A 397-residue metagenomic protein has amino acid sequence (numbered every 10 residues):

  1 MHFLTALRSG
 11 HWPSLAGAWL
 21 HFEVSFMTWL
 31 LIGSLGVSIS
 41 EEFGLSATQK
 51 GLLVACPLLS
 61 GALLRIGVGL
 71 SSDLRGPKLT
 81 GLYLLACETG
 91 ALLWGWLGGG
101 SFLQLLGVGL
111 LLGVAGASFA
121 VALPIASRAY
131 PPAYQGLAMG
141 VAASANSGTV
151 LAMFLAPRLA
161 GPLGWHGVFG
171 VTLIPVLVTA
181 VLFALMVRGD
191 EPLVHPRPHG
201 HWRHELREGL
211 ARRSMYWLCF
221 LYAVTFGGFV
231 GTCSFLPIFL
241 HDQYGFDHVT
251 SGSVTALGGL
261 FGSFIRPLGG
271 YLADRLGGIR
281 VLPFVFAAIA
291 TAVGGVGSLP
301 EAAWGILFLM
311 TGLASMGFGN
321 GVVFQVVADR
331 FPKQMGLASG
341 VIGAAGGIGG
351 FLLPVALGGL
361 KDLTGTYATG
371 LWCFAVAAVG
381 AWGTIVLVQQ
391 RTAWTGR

Functional and structural regions predicted by a protein language model:
L30, L58-I66, A117, T149-L151 (+2 more regions): Residue-level signature of mid-helix packing/kink "hotspots" within the transmembrane helices of 12-pass Major
I32-G33, R213-F264: Extracytoplasmic gate region of multi-pass secondary transporters
L63-S101, A273: Conserved MFS/SLC helix-loop-helix module at the cytosolic interface between two early adjacent transmembrane helices
V108-A145: Cytoplasmic helix-loop-helix junction between adjacent transmembrane helices in 12-TM secondary transporters
Y134-F154, G343-L353: Glycine-rich segments within core transmembrane alpha-helices of 12-TM secondary carriers
V141-R188: Helix-loop-helix hairpin linking two adjacent transmembrane segments in secondary transporters
L185-R207, T395-R397: Flexible cytoplasmic inter-helical loops of multi-pass small-molecule transporters
L276-V323: C-terminal transmembrane helical hairpin of 12-TM major facilitator-type secondary transporters
